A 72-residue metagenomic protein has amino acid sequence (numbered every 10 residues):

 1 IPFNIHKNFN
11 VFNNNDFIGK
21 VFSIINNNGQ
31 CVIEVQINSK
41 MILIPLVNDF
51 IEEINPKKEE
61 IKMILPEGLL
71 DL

Functional and structural regions predicted by a protein language model:
I1-L72: Peripheral interaction segments used for macromolecular assembly
